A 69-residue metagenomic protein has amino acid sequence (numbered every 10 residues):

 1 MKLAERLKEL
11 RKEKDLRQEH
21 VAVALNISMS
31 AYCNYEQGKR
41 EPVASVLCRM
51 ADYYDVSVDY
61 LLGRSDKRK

Functional and structural regions predicted by a protein language model:
M1-L3, K69: Absolute protein N-terminus
L3, L7, S57-V58: Hydrophobic side chains within well-formed alpha-helices
E5-A24, R49: Short basic helix-loop element that most often maps to the first helix and adjoining turn of HTH DNA-binding modules
L7, V21-A22, Y32-Y35, L61: Conserved hydrophobic/aromatic packing and binding residues within compact polymer-binding modules
E9, E13, Y53-V56, K67: Conserved amphipathic alpha-helical interaction elements at protein-protein interfaces in regulatory, energy-coupling
E13, N34, S45, L62-K69: Short, charged recognition helix plus adjacent turn of helix-turn-helix-like nucleic-acid-binding domains
N26, S45-Y60: DNA major-groove recognition helix of helix-turn-helix/homeodomain DNA-binding modules
N26-E41: Recognition helix of helix-turn-helix/homeodomain-like DNA-binding domains that insert into the DNA major groove
